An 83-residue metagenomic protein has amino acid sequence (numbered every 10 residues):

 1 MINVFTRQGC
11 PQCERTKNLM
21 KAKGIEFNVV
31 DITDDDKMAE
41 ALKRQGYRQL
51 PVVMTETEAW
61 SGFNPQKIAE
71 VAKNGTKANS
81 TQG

Functional and structural regions predicted by a protein language model:
M1-I25: Local sequence-structure signature of Cys/Sec-based thiol-disulfide redox active-site neighborhoods
R7, D35, Y47, P65: ATP/adenylate-binding site constellation spanning eukaryotic-like Ser/Thr protein kinases, ABC-transporter
K17, N64, A72: Short, flexible helix/strand-to-coil boundary loops that buttress conserved ligand/catalytic motifs in alpha/beta
I25-M38, Q49: Thiol-based oxidoreductase modules, predominantly thioredoxin-like and allied folds used for disulfide exchange
P51-S61: A short, hydrophobic beta-strand/beta-hairpin element that forms part of a small beta-sheet core
T76-G83: Short acidic DE-rich linear segments
